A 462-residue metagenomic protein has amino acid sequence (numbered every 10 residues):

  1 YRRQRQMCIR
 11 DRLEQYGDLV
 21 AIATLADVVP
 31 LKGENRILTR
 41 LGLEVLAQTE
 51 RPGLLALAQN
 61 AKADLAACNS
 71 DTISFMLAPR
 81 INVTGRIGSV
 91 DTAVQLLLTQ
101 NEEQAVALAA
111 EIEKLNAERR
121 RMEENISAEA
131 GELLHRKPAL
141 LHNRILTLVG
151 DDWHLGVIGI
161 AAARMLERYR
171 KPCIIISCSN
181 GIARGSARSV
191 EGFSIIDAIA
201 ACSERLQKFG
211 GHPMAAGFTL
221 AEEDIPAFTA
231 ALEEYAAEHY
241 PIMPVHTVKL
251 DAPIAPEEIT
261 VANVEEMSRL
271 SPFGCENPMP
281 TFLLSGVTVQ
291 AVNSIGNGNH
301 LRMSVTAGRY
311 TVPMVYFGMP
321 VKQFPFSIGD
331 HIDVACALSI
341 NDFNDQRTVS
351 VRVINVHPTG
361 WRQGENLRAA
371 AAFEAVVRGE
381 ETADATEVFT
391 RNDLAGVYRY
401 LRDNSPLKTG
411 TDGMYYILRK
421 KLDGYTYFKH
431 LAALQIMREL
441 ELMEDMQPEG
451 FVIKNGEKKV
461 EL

Functional and structural regions predicted by a protein language model:
Y1-I9: Single conserved hydrophobic/aromatic residue that forms the stacking wall/gate of nucleotide- or nucleobase-binding
R2-R3, L41, A227-A231: Alpha-helical scaffold elements adjacent to nucleotide-binding pockets in ATP/GTP-utilizing enzyme cores
R5, G17, A183, L301 (+1 more regions): Change "...and in nucleic-acid phosphodiester-cleaving endonucleases..." to "...and in nucleic-acid processing enzymes
Q6, A56-K62, L407-I417: Short amphipathic alpha-helical segments and their helix-coil junctions
D11-D224, P253-P256, I295: Hydrophobic helix-and-loop "lid/oligomerization" segment in the mid-to-C-terminal part of catalytic domains
Q104-L108, L115-L148, A201-L462: Mid-to-C-terminal polyanion-binding domains and interfaces
